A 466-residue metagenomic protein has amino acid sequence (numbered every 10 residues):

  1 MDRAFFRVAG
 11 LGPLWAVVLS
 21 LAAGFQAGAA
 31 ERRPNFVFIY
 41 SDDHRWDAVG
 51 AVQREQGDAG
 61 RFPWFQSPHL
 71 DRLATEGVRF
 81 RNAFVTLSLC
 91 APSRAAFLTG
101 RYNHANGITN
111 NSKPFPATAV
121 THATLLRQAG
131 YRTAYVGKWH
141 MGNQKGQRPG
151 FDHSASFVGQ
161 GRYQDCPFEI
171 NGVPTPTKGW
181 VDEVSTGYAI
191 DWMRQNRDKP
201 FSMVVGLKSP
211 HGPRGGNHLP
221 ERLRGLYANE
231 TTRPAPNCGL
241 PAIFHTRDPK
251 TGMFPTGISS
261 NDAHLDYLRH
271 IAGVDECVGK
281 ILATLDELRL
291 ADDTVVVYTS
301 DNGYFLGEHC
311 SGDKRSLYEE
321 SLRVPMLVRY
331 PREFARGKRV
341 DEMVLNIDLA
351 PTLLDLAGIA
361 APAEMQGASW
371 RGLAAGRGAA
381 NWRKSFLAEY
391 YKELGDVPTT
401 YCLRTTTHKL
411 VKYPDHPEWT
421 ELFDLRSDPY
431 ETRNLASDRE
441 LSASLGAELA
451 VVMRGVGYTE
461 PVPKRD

Functional and structural regions predicted by a protein language model:
M1-A9: N-terminal secretory signal peptides that target proteins for export/translocation
A9-G24: Bacterial N-terminal signal peptides
A30, P34, D43-W64, F157-V184 (+6 more regions): Active-site-proximal cap/lid insertion segments
R32-V37, E76-R81, A129-A134, F151-D152 (+3 more regions): Loop/turn elements at helix/coil->beta-strand transitions in domains of secreted/extracellular proteins
F38-S41, R45-Y135, M141, K145 (+3 more regions): Active-site segment of extracytoplasmic enzymes that catalyze sulfate/phosphate-ester chemistry
A74-V78, N103, R127-Y131, R194-D198 (+5 more regions): Sec-exported extracytoplasmic/periplasmic mature domains
D152-H153, V158, N302-E308, I347-A350 (+3 more regions): C-terminal cap/loop subdomain of S1 sulfatases and analogous C-terminal strand-loop tails that border
